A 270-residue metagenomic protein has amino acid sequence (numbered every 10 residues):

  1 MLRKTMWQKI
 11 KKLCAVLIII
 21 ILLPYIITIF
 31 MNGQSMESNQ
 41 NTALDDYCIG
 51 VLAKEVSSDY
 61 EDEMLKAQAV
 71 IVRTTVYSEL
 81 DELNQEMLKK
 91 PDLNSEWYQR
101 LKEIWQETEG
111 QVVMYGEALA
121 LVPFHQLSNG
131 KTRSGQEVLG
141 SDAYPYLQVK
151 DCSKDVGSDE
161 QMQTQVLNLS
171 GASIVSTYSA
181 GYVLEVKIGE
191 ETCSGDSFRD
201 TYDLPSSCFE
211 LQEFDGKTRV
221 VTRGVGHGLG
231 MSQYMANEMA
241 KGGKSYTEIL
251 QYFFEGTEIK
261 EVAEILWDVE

Functional and structural regions predicted by a protein language model:
M1-E270: Conserved, single-site charged/polar hotspot
